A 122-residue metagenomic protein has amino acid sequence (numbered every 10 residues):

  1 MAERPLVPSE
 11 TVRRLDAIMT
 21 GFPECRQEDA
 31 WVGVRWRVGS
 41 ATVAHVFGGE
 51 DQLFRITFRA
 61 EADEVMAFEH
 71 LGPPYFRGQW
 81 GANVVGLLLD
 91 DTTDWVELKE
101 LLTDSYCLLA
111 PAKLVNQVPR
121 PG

Functional and structural regions predicted by a protein language model:
M1-G122: Charge-dense, helix-prone N-terminal extensions
